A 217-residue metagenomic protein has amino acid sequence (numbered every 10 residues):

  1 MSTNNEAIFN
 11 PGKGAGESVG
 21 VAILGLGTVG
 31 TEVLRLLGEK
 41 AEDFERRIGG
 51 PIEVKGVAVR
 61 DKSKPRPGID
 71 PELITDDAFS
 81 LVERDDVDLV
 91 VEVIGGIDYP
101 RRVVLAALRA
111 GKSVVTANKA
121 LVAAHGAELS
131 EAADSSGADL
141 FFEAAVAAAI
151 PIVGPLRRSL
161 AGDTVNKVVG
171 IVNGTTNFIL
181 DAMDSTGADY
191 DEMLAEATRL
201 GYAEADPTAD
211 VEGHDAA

Functional and structural regions predicted by a protein language model:
S2-A110: N-terminal glycine-/serine-/threonine-rich beta1-alpha1-beta2 phosphate-ribose binding loop of Rossmann-like
L37, A41, H125, A133 (+2 more regions): Active-site catalytic pocket residues across diverse enzymes, especially alpha/beta-hydrolases
K64-P65, V122, F178: Short, active-site-adjacent cap segments at secondary-structure transitions
I74-D76, E83, V91-E92, V115-A117 (+2 more regions): General beta-strand structural signal in soluble alpha/beta enzymes
I94-A110, A117-R158: Rossmann-fold NAD(P)-binding glycine/threonine-rich loop
G111-S113, G174: Glycine-enriched alpha-helix->loop->beta-strand junction motifs that scaffold or abut catalytic
D134, D139-A217: Core active-site phosphate/anionic-ligand binding loop and the adjoining beta-turn-alpha structural block in enzyme
